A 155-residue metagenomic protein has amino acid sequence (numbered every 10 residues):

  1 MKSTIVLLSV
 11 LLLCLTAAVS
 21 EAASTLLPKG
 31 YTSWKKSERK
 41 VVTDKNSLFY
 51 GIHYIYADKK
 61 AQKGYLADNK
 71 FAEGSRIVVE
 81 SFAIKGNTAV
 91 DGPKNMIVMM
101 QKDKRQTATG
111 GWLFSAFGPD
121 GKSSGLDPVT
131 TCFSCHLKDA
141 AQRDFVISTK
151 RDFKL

Functional and structural regions predicted by a protein language model:
M1-I5: Positively charged n-region of N-terminal signal peptides that target proteins for export
V6-L15: Hydrophobic helical h-region of N-terminal Sec-dependent signal peptides in bacterial secretory/periplasmic proteins
L15-A22: Sec/Tat signal peptide C-region and signal peptidase I cleavage site
A23-G51, K63-L155: Sequence context surrounding c-type heme c attachment/ligation sites in exported
Y56-K60: Sequence-specific dsDNA recognition surfaces
